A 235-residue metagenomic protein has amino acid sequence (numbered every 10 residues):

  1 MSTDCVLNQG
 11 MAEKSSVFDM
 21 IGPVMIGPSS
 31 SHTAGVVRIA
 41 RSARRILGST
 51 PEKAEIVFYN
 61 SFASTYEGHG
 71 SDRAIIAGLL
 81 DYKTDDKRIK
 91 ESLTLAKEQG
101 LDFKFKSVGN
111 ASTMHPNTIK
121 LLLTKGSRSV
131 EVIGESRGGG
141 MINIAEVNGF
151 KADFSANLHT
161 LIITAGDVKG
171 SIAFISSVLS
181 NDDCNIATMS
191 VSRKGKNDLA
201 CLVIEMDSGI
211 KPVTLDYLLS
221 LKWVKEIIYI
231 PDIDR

Functional and structural regions predicted by a protein language model:
S2-V17, G48-E52: Acidic-glycine-rich active-site phosphate/pyrophosphate-binding loop
G22-A40: Conserved phosphate/anionic-ligand binding catalytic regions in large, soluble enzymes, centered on
I26, S42-S49, L80-T84, E98-D102 (+4 more regions): Generic secondary-structure signature for well-ordered alpha-helical cores
R41-E52, V57, S61-F62, G140-M141: An N-terminal amphipathic alpha-helical segment
E55, Y59-E98: A structural-propensity feature for long, helix-poor, extended segments
L80-G126: Contiguous domain-boundary segments centered on the initiation and propagation of an alpha-helix
F103-F105, I133-R235: A conserved regulatory-domain signal marking ACT and ACT-like small-molecule sensing domains and adjacent regulatory
S129-E131: Short, mixed charged/polar active-site loops that provide acid/base catalysis or chelate metal/phosphate cofactors
